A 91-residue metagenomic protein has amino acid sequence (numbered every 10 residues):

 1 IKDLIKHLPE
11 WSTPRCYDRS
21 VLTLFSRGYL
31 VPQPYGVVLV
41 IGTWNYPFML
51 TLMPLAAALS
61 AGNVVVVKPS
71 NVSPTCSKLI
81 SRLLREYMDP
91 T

Functional and structural regions predicted by a protein language model:
I1-P14, L24-Y29: Long amphipathic alpha-helix in the N-terminal Rossmann-like dinucleotide-binding domain of NAD(P)-dependent
R15-R19: Short, flexible loop/turn segments with low-complexity composition
S20-T91: Rossmann-like NAD(P) dinucleotide-binding subdomain of oxidoreductase/dehydrogenase enzymes
